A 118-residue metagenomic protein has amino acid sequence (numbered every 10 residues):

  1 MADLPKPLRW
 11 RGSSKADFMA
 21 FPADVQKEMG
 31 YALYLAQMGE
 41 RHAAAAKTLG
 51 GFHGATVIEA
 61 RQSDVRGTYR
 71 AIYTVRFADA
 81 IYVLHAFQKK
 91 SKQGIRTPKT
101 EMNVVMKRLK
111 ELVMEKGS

Functional and structural regions predicted by a protein language model:
M1-T68, F77-A80, Q88-S118: Basic, Lys/Arg-enriched alpha-helical interface segments
A71-Y73: Hydrophobic/aromatic beta-strand elements that line small-molecule binding cavities or substrate pockets in beta-rich
